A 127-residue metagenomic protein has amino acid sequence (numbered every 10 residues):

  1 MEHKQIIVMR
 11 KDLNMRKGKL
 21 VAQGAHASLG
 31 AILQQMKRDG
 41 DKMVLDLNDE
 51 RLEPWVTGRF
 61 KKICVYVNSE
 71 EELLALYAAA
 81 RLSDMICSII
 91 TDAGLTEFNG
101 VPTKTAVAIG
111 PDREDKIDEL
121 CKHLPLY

Functional and structural regions predicted by a protein language model:
M1-H3, A78-L82: Acidic-glycine-rich active-site phosphate/pyrophosphate-binding loop
E2-V44: Glycine- and Gly-Pro-enriched alpha-helical subdomains that act as flexible, kink-prone "lid/hinge" or packing modules
K17, V21-A25, L73, R113 (+1 more regions): Generic structural signal for well-ordered, non-membrane alpha-helical segments in soluble metabolic enzymes
G30-Q34, R38-R59, Y66-E70: Compact, glycine-rich, soluble single-domain proteins
E50, V56-N68, R81-Y127: Short basic, glycine-rich beta-strand/loop surfaces that mediate nucleic-acid
E71-A78: Short amphipathic alpha-helices within nucleic acid-binding modules
